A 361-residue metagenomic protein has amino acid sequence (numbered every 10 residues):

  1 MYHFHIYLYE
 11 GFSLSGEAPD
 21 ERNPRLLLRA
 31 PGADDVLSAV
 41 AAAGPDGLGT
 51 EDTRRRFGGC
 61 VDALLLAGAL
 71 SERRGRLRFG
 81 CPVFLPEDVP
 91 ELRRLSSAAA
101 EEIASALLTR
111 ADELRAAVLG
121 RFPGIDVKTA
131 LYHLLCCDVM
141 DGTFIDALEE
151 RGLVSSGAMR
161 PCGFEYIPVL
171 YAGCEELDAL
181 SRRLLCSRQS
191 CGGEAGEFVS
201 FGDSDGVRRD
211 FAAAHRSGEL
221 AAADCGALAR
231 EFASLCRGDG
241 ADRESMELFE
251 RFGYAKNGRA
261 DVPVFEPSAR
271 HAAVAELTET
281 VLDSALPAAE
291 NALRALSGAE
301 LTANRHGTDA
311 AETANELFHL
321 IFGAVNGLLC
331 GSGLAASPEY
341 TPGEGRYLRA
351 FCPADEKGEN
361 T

Functional and structural regions predicted by a protein language model:
Y2-G32, T313-S332, S337-L348: Charged, amphipathic alpha-helical stretches
Y2-V36, D126, L184-A227: Short alpha-helical segments that sit at the start of domains
V36-R56, A221-R243: Short acidic, hydrophobic short linear motifs in intrinsically disordered regions
T50-E72, G238-F252: Short amphipathic alpha-helical interaction segments
G75-C81, G258-P267: Minor-groove-contacting beta-hairpin "wing" of winged helix-turn-helix DNA-binding domains
C81-A116, E266-G298: Short, amphipathic alpha-helical interaction segments positioned at domain boundaries
R94-E194: Extended alpha-helical scaffolding regions
M246-F252, P263-P342: C-terminal structured domain segments
